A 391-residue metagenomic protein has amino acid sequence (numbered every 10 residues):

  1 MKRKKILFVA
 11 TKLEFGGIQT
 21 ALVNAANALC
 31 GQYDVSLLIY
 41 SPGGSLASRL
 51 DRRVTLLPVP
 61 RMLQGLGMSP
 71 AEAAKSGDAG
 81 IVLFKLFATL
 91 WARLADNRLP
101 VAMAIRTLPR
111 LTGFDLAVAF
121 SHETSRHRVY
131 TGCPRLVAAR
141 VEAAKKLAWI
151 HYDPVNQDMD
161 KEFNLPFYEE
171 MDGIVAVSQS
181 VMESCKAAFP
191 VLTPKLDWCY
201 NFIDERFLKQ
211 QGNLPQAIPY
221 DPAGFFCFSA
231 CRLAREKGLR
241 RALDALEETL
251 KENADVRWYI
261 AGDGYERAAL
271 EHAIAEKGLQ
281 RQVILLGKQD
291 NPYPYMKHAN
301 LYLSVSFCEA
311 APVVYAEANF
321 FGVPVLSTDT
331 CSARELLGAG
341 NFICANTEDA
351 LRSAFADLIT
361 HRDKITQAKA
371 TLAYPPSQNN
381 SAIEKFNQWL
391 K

Functional and structural regions predicted by a protein language model:
F8-F15, A28-R98: N-terminal strand-loop element at the rim of the active site of nucleotide-sugar-dependent glycosyltransferases
G17, D363-K391: A charged, aromatic-enriched C-terminal amphipathic alpha-helix characteristic of glycosyltransferases across folds
Q19-N24, F225-K251, Y265-E271: A conserved mid-protein helix/loop that constitutes part of the nucleotide-sugar donor-binding site
S180, F202: Carbohydrate-associated surface elements
E271-G287: Nucleotide-activated donor-binding/catalytic signature segment of Leloir-type glycosyltransferases, i.e., the conserved
K288, F307: Aromatic "clamp/platform" in nucleotide-sugar-dependent glycosyltransferases that forms part of the donor/acceptor
P324-S327: Short hydrophobic beta-strand element within catalytic cores of glycosyltransferases and related nucleotide-activated
A339-D349, A356-R362: Conserved acidic donor-binding segment of nucleotide-sugar-dependent glycosyltransferases
